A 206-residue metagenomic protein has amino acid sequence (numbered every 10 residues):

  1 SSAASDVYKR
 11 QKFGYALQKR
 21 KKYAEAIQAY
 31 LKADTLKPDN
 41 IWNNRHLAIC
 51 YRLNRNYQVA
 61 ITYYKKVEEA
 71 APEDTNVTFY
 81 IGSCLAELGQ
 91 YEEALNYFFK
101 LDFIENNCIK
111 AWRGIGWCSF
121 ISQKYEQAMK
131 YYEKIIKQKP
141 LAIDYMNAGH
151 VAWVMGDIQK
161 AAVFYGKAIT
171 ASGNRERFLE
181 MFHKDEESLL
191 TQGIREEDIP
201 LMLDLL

Functional and structural regions predicted by a protein language model:
S1-Y8: Short, small-residue-biased leader/transition segments that mark boundaries at the very start of proteins
S172-L206: Terminal, low-structured helical/coil segments at or just beyond the last alpha-helical repeat
